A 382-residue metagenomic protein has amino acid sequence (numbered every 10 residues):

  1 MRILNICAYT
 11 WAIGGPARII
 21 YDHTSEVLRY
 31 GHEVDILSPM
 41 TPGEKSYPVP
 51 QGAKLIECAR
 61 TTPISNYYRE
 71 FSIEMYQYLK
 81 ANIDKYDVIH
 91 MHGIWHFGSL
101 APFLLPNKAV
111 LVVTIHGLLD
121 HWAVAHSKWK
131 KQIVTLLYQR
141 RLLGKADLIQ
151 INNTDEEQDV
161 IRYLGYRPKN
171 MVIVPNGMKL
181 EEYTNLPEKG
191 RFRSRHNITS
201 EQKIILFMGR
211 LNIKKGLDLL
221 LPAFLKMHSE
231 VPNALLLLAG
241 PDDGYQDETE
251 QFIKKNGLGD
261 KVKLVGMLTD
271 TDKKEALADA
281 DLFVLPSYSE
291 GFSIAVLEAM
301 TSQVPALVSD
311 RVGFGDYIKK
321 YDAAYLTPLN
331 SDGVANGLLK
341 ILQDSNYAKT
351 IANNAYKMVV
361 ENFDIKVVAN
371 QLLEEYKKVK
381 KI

Functional and structural regions predicted by a protein language model:
L4, T199-K215, L221-F224, L237: Conserved donor-binding/catalytic core segment of Leloir-type glycosyltransferases
N5-I13, I19-E70, L164: N-terminal strand-loop element at the rim of the active site of nucleotide-sugar-dependent glycosyltransferases
Q132-I149: Membrane-proximal helix-turn-helix segments that form the acceptor-binding/catalytic region of lipid-linked
D155, G177: Carbohydrate-associated surface elements
E248-L268: Nucleotide-activated donor-binding/catalytic signature segment of Leloir-type glycosyltransferases, i.e., the conserved
Y288: Aromatic "clamp/platform" in nucleotide-sugar-dependent glycosyltransferases that forms part of the donor/acceptor
P305-S309: Short hydrophobic beta-strand element within catalytic cores of glycosyltransferases and related nucleotide-activated
K320-D332, K340-S345: Conserved acidic donor-binding segment of nucleotide-sugar-dependent glycosyltransferases
